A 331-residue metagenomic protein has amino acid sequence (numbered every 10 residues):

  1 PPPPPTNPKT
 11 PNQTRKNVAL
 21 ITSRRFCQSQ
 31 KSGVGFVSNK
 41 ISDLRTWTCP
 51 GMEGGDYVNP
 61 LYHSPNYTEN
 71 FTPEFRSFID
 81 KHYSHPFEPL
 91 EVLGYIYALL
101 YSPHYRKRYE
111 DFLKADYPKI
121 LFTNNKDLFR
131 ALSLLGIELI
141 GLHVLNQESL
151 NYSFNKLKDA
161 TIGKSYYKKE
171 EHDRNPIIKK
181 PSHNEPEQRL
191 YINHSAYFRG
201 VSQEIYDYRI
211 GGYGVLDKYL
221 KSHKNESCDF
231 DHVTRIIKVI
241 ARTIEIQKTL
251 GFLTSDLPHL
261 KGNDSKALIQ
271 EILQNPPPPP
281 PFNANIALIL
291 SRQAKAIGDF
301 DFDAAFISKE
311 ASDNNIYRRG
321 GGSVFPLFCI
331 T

Functional and structural regions predicted by a protein language model:
P1-T331: Sequence-level detector for compositionally biased, low-complexity segments
